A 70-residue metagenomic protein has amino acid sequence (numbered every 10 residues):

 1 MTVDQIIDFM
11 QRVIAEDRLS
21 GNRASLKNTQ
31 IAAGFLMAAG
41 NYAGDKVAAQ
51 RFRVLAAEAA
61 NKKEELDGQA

Functional and structural regions predicted by a protein language model:
M1-N28: N-terminal acidic leader/helix
A24-G68: Short, charge-rich amphipathic interface segments used for partner binding and complex assembly
